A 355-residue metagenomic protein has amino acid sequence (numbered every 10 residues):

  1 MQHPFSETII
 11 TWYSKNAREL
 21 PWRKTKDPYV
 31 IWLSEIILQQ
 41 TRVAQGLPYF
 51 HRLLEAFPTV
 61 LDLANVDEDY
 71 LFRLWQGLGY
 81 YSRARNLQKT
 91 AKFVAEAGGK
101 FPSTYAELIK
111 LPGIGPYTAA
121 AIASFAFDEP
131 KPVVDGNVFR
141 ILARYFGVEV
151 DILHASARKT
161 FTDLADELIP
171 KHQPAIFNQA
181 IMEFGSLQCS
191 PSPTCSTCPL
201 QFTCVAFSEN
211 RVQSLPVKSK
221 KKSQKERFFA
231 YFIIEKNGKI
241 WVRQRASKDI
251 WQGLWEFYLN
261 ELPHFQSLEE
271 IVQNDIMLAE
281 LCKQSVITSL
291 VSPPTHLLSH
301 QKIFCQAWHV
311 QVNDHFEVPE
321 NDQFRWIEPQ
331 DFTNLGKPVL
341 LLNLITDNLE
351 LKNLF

Functional and structural regions predicted by a protein language model:
M1-R18, K24, S186-F355: Intrinsically disordered, low-complexity, charged terminal extensions of DNA damage-control enzymes
H3-T8, W12-S196, L200-E209, Q213: Catalytic cores of DNA base-excision repair glycosylases
